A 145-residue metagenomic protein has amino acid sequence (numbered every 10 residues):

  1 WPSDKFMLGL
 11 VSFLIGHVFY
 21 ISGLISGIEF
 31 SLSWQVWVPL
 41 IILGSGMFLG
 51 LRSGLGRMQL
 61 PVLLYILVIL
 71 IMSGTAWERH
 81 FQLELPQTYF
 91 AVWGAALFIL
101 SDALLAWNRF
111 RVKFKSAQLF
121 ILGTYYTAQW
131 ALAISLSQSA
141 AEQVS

Functional and structural regions predicted by a protein language model:
W1-S145: Polytopic alpha-helical membrane-helix bundles and their juxtamembrane interface segments in multi-pass membrane
